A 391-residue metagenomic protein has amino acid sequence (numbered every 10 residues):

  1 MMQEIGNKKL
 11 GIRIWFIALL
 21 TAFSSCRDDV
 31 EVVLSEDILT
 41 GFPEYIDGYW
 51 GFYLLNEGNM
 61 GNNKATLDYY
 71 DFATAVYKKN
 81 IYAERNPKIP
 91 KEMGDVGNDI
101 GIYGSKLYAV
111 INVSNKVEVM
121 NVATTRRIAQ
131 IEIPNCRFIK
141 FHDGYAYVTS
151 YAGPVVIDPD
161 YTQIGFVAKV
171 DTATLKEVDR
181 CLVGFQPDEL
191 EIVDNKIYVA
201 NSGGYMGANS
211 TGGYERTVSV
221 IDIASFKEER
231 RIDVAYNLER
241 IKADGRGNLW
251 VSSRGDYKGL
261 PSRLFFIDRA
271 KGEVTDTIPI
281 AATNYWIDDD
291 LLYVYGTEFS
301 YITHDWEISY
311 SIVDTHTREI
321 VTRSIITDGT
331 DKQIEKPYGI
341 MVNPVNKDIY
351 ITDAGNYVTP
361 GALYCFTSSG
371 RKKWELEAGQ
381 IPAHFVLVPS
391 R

Functional and structural regions predicted by a protein language model:
M1-K9: N-terminal secretory signal peptides that target proteins for export/translocation
L10-I17: Sec-dependent signal peptide recognition, specifically the positively charged N-region followed immediately by
A22-S25: C-terminal motif of bacterial Sec signal peptides marking the signal peptidase cleavage site
R27-R391: Predominantly soluble domains enriched in secretory-pathway, periplasmic, or organellar proteins
